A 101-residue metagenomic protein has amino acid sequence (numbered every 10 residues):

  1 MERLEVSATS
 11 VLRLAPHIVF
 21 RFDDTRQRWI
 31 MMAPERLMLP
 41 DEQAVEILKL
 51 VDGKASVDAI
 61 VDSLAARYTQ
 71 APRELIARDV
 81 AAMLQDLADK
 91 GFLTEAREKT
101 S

Functional and structural regions predicted by a protein language model:
M1-A33: Long, low-complexity, charged/polar intrinsically disordered regions in eukaryotic proteins
R36-S101: Long, charge-rich, low-complexity alpha-helical segments
